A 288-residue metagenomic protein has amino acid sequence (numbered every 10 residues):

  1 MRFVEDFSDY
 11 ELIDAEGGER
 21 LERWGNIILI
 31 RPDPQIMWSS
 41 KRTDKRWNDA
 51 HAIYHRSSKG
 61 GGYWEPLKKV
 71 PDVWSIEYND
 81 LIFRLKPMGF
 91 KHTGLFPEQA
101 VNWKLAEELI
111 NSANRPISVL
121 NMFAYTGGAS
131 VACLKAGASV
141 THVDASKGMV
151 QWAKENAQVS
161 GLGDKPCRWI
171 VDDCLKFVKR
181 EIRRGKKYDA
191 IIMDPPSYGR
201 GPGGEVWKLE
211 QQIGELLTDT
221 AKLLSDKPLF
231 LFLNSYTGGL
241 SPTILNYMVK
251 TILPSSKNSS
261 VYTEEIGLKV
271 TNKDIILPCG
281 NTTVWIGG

Functional and structural regions predicted by a protein language model:
S8-E22, L29-P97, K104: Non-catalytic substrate-recognition/targeting regions of SAM-dependent transferases
P97-N114: Conserved alpha-helix/loop element of class I SAM-dependent methyltransferases that forms part of the SAM/SAH-binding
R115-Y125: Conserved class I S-adenosyl-L-methionine
T126-A138: Conserved SAM-binding loop of SAM-dependent methyltransferases across substrates and taxa, primarily the Class I
S139-D144: Conserved SAM-binding motif I beta-strand of class I
S146-I192: S-adenosyl-L-methionine
C174-P254: S-adenosylmethionine
P228-G288: C-terminal catalytic and target-recognition region of SAM-dependent MTase-like enzymes, primarily methyltransferases
